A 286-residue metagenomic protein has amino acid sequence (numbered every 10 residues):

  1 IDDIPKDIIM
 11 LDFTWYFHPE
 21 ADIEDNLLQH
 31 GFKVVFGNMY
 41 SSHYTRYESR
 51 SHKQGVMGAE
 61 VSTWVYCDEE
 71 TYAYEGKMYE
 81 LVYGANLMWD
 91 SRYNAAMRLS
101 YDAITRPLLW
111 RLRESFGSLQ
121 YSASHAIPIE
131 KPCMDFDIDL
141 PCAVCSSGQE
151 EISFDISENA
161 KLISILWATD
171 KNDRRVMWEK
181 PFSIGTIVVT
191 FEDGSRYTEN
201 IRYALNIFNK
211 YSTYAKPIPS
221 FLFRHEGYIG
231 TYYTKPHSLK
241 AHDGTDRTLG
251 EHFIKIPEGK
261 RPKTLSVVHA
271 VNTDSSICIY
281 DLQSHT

Functional and structural regions predicted by a protein language model:
I1-I127, T264: Substrate-binding groove of N-acetylhexosamine-processing glycoside hydrolases
S118-T286: N-terminal/edge-of-domain interface segments
